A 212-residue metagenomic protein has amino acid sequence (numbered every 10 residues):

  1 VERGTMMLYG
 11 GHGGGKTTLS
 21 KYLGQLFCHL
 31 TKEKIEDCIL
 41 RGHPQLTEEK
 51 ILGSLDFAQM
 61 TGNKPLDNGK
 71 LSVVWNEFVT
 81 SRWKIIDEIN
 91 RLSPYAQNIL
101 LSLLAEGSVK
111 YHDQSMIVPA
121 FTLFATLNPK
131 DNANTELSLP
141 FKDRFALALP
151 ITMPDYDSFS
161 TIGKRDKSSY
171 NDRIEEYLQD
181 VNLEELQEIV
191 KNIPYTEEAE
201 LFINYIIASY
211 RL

Functional and structural regions predicted by a protein language model:
E2-H43: Walker A/P-loop
M6, T18-K21, F27-L30, A58-K64 (+1 more regions): Canonical AAA+ ATPase core
M7-G10, R82-W83, L127-K130, L149 (+2 more regions): Short hinge/gating elements
H12, L40-H43, W75, Q114-S115 (+1 more regions): Replace "in large, NTP-powered and nucleic-acid-processing enzymes" with "in large, NTP-powered factors and other
H43-V79: Short glycine-rich substrate-engagement loop in P-loop NTPases that contacts/grips substrate
L66-G69, V73, H112-S115, L212: Short helix/loop segment immediately N-terminal to the Walker
D166-L212: Basic, amphipathic alpha-helical bundle interface domains used for macromolecular binding and assembly
